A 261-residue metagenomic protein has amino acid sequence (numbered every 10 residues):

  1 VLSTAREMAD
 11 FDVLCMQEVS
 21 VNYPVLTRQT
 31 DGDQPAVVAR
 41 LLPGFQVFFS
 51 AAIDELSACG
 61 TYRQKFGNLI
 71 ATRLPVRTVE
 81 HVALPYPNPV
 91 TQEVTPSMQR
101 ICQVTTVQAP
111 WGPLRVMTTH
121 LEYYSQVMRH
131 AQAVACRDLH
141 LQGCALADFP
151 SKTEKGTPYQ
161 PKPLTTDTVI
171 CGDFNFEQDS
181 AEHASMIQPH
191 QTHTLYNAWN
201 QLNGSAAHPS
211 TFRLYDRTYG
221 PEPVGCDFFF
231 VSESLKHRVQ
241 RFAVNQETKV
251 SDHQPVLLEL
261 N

Functional and structural regions predicted by a protein language model:
V1-V13, Q46, D54-L56, G60-N261: Active-site regions of metal-assisted phosphoester/phosphodiester hydrolases, unifying DNase/endonuclease modules
A9-Y23: Short, conserved active-site loops that position catalytic residues or coordinate cofactors/metal ions across diverse
V19, A52-D54: Short linear capping/connector segments at secondary-structure termini
V21-D33, S57-G60: Short, flexible/disordered intra-domain loops and linkers
D31-V37, L41, S50-A51, V134-A135: Preference for well-ordered, secondary-structure-rich cores of eukaryotic proteins
